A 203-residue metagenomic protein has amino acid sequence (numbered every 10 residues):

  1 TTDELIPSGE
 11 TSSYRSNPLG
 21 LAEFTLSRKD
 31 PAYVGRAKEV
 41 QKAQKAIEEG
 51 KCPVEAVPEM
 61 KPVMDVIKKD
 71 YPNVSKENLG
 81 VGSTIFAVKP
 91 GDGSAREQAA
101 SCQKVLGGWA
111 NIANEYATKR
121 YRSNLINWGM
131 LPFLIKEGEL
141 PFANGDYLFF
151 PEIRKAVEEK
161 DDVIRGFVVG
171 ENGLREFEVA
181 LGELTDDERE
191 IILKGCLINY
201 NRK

Functional and structural regions predicted by a protein language model:
T1-K203: Fe-S-dependent hydro-lyases/dehydratases of central metabolism
